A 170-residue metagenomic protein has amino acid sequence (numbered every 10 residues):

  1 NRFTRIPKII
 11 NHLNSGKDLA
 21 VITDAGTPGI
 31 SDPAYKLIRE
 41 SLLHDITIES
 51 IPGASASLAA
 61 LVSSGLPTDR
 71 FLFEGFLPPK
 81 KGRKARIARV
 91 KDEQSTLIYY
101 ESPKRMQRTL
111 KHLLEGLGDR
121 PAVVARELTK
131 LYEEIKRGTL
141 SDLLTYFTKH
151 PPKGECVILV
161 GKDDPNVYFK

Functional and structural regions predicted by a protein language model:
N1-I51: Class I S-adenosyl-L-methionine
R2-P7, K80-K84, R137-S141: Structural motif corresponding to alpha-helix initiation and N-cap regions
N11-N14, I38-E40, S64-D69, G116-L117 (+1 more regions): Short, hinge-like loop/turn segments at secondary-structure boundaries
N14-D18, T96-K170: A contiguous loop/helix-start segment that scaffolds small-molecule binding in enzyme catalytic cores
A20-D24, R70, V124-R126: Short beta-strands and strand-loop turn motifs
I22, S50-P52, G75, I98-E101: Small/polar loops that bind or transfer phosphate-bearing groups
G29, L58-A60, R108-T109: Phosphate- and divalent-cation-binding pockets in alpha/beta enzyme and binding domains that engage nucleotide-derived
K36-E93: Class I SAM-dependent methyltransferase SAM-binding "motif I" and its flanking Rossmann-like core
